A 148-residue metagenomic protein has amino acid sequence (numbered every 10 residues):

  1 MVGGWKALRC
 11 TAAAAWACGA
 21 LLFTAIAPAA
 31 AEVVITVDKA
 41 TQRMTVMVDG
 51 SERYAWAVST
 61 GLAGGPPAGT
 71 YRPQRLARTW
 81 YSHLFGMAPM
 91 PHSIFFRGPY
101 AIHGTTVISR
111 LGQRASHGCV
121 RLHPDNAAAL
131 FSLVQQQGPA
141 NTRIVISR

Functional and structural regions predicted by a protein language model:
V2-W16: Bacterial N-terminal signal peptides that target proteins for export
C18-P28: C-terminal segment of classical bacterial N-terminal signal peptides
A27-P28, Q74-L76: Short Pro/Gly-enriched beta-strand edge/turn motifs at strand-loop
E32, G64-T70, A77-R148: Exported/periplasmic cell-wall-interacting domains
E32-G65: N-terminal secretory signal peptides
A40, D49, R75-L76, T105: Acidic/polar N-terminal loop/beta-strand segments that form early-domain functional surfaces
R43-T45, R72, A101: General beta-strand recognition
A57-S59, R72, V145: Generic structural detector for well-ordered beta-strands
